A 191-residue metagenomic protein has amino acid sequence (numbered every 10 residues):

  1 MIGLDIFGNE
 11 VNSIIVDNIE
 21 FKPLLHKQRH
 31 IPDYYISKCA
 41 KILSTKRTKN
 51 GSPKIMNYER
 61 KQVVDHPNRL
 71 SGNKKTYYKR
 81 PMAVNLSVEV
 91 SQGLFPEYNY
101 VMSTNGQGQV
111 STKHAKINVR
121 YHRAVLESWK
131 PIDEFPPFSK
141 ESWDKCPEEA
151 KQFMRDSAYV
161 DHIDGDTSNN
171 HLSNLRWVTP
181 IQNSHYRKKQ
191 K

Functional and structural regions predicted by a protein language model:
I2-Y159, D164-K191: Conserved recognition-core residues within compact binding domains
